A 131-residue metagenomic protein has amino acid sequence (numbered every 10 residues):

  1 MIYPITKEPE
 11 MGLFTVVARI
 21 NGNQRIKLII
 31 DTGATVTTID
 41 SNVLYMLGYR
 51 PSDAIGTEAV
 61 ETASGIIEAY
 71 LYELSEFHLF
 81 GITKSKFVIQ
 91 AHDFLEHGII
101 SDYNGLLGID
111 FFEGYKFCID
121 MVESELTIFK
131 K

Functional and structural regions predicted by a protein language model:
M1-K131: Pepsin/retropepsin-fold aspartyl endopeptidases
